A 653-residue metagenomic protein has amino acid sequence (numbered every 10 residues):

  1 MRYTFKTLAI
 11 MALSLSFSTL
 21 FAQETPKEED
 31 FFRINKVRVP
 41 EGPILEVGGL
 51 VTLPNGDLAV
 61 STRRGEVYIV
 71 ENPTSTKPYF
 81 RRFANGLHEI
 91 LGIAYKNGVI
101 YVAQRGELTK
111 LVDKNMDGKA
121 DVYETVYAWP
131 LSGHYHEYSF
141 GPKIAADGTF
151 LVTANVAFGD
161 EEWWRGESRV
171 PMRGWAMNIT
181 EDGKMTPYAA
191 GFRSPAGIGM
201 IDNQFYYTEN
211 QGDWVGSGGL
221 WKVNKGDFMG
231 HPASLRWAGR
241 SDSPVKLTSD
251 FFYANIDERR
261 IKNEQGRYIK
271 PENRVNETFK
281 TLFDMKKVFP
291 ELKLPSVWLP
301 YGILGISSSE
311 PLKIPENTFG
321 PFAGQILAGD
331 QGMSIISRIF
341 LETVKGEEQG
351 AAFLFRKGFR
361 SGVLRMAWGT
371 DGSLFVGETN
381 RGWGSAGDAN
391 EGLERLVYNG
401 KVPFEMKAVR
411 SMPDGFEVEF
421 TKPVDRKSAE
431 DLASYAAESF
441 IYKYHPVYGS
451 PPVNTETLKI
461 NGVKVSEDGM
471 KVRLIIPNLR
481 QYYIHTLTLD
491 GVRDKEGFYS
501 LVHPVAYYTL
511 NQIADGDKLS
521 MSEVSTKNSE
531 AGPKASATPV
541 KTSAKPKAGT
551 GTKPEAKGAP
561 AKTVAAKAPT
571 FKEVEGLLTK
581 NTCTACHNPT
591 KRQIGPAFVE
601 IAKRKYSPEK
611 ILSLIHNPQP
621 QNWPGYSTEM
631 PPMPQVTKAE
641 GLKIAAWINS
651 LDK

Functional and structural regions predicted by a protein language model:
M1-T25: Bacterial Sec-dependent N-terminal signal peptides
Q23-P403: Beta-propeller domains with acidic blade repeats across secreted/periplasmic ectodomains and cytosolic WD/CNH propellers
L393, K580-P589, I644, I648: The canonical Cys-X-X-Cys-His
N399-A408, D425, L489-G549, K553: Acidic, Ser/Thr/Gly/Pro-rich low-complexity segments and short DxT(G/T)-type signature motifs
D414-V418, V472: Structural beta-strand segments of beta-rich domains
P423-G462, L487-R493, P504-Y508: Short, surface-exposed alpha-helix to beta-strand junction/turn motifs within ectodomains of secreted and cell-envelope
K545-L578: Electrostatic cytochrome c docking/interface patches
A585, Q593-K603, N617-A645: Axial heme c-ligation environment in periplasmic c-type cytochrome domains
